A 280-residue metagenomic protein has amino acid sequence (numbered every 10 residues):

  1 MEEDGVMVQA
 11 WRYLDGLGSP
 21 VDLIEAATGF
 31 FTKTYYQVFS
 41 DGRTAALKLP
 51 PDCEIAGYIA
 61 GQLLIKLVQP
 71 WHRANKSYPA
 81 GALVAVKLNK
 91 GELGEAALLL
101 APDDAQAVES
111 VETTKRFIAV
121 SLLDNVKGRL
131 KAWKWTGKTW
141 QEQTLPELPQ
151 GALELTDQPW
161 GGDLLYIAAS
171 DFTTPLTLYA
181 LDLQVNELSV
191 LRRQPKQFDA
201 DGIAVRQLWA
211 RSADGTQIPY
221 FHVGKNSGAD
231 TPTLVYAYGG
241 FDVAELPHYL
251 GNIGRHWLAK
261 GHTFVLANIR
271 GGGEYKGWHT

Functional and structural regions predicted by a protein language model:
M1-L164, S170-L176, A180-V185, D199-A200 (+1 more regions): Beta-propeller folds
Y35-Y36, E147-T280: Serine-hydrolase catalytic core recognition
